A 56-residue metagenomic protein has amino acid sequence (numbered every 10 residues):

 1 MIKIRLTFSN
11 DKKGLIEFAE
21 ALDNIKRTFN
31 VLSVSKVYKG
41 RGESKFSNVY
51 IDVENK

Functional and structural regions predicted by a protein language model:
M1-I25, S33: N-terminal acidic leader/helix
V34-K56: Short, intrinsically disordered low-complexity segments
